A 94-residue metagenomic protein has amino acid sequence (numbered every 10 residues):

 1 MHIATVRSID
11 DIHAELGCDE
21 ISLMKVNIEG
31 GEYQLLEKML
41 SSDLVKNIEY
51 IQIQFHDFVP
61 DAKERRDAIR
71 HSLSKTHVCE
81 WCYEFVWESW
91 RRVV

Functional and structural regions predicted by a protein language model:
M1-R7: Adenosine-cofactor binding site in Rossmann-like domains, unifying the SAM/SAH pocket of S-adenosylmethionine-dependent
D10-V94: Conserved acidic-Pro-Pro-aromatic motif
